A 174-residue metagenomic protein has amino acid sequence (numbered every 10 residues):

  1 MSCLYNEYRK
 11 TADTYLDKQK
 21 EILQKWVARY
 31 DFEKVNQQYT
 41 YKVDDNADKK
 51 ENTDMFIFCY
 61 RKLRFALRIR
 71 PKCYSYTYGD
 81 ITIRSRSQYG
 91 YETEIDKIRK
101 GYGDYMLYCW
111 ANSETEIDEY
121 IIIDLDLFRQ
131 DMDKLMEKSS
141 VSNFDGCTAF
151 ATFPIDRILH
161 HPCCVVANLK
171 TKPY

Functional and structural regions predicted by a protein language model:
M1-K49, F58: Acidic-basic catalytic patches of nuclease active cores, encompassing PD-(D/E)XK and other metal-cofactor nuclease
C3-D13, R68-D118: Catalytic cores of nucleic-acid endonucleases
N6-E7, F58, A111-Y174: Non-catalytic C-terminal interaction segments of nucleic acid-processing enzymes
L23, I95, F128-M132: Generic structural signal of hydrophobic/aromatic residues within well-ordered alpha-helices of folded domains
V35-Q38, M106, Y120: Generic beta-strand hydrophobic packing signal
D44-N46, D54-M55, I95-K97: Short, flexible, glycine/charge-rich loop motifs used to bind or transfer phosphoryl groups or to couple energy/partner
E51-T53, Y102: Short beta-strand or tight-loop elements that sit immediately N-terminal to catalytic metal-binding acidic residues
M55-Y74: Conserved catalytic cores of phosphodiester-cleaving nucleases, focusing on short active-site segments
